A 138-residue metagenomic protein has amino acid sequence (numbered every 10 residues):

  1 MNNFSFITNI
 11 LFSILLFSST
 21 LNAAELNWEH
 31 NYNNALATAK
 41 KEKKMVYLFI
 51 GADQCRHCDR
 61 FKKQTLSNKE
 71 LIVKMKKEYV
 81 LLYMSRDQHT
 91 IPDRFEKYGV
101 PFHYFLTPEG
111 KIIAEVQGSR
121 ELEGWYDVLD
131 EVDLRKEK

Functional and structural regions predicted by a protein language model:
M1-I10: Bacterial N-terminal signal peptides that target proteins for export
N9-S19: Bacterial N-terminal signal peptides
A23-E42, D133-K138: N-terminal leader/targeting and pre-domain segments
L26-E29, L71-H89: Thiol-based oxidoreductase modules, predominantly thioredoxin-like and allied folds used for disulfide exchange
E42-D53: Short active-site neighborhood of thiol/selenol oxidoreductases, capturing the structured segment around
C55-D59, H103: The canonical Cys-X-X-Cys-His
C58-K74: Typically the conserved alpha-helix immediately C-terminal to a functionally engaged Cys/Sec in thioredoxin-like
Y98-K138: Non-catalytic, surface beta->alpha helical segment in thiol-disulfide oxidoreductase systems
